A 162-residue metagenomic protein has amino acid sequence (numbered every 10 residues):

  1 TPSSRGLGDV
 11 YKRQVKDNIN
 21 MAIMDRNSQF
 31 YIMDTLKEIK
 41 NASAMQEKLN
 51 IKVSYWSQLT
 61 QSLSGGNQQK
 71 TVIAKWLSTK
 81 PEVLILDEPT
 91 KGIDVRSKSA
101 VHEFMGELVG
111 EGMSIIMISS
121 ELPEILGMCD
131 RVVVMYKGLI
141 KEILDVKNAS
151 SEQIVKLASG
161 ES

Functional and structural regions predicted by a protein language model:
T1-Y11: Single conserved hydrophobic/aromatic residue that forms the stacking wall/gate of nucleotide- or nucleobase-binding
D9-L63, E142-D145, S150-E161: Conserved P-loop NTPase catalytic core
K80: Conserved catalytic motifs of ABC-family nucleotide-binding domains
V83-I85: Walker B motif beta-strand of ABC-family P-loop ATPases
E88-P89: Walker B catalytic motif
I125-G127: A short, surface-exposed alpha-helical micro-motif characterized by mixed small hydrophobic and charged/polar residues
